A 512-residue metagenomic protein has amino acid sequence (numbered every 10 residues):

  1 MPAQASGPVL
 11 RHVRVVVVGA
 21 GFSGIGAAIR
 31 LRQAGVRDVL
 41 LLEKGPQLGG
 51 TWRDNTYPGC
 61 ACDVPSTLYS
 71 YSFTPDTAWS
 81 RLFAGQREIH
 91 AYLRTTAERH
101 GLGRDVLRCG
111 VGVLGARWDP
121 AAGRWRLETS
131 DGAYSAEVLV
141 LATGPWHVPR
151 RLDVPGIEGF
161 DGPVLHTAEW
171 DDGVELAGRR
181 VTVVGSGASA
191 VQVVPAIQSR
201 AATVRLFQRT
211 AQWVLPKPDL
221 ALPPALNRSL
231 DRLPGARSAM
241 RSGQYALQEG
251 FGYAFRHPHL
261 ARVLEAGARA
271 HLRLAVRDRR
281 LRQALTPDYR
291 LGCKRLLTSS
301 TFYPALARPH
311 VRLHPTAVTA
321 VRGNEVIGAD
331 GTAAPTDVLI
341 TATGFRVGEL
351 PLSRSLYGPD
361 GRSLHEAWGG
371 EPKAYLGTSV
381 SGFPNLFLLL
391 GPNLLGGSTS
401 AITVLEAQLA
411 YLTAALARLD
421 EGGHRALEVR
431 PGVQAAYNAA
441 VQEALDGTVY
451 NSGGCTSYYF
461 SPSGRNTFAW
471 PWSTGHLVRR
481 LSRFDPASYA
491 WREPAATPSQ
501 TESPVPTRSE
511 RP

Functional and structural regions predicted by a protein language model:
G7-D105, Q208-R209, L274-R280: Beta1-alpha1 glycine-rich phosphate/pyrophosphate-binding loop at the start of Rossmann-like nucleotide-binding domains
G7-H12, V17-F22, G26-Q47, L141-R277 (+4 more regions): Rossmann-like dinucleotide-binding core of oxidoreductases
V13, T129-V138, A177, A329-V338: Core beta-strand elements of the Rossmann-like FAD/NAD(P) dinucleotide-binding domain in flavoenzyme oxidoreductases
R53-C62, P155-G156, T301-Y303, G358-N385 (+1 more regions): FAD-binding beta-loop-beta segment adjacent to the flavin cofactor pocket
R81-H147, A320: Feature captures the FAD/FMN-dependent oxidoreductase FAD-binding
A190, W213-P216, R228, P234-G235 (+2 more regions): C-terminal, flexible cofactor-proximal segment of oxidoreductases
G252-L260, L264-S355, N438-P512: C-terminal catalytic lobe of FAD-dependent flavoproteins
A342-L416: Glycine/threonine-rich phosphate-binding loop and adjacent beta-strand/alpha-helix elements that clamp
